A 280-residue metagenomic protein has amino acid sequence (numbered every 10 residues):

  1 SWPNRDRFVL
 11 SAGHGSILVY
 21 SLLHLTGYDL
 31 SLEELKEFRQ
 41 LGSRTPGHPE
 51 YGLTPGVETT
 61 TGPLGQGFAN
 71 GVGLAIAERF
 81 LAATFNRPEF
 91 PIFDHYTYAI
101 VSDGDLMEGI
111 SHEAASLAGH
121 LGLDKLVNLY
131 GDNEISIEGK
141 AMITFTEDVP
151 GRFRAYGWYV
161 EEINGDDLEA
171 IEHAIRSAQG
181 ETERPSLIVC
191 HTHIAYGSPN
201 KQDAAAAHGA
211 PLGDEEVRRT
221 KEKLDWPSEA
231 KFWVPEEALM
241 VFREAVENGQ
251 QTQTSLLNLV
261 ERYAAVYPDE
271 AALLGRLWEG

Functional and structural regions predicted by a protein language model:
S1-Y98, M240, E244-G280: Thiamine diphosphate
L53, V57-E244: Glycine-rich ThDP/TPP pyrophosphate-binding loop and its adjacent helix/strand module within ThDP-dependent enzymes
